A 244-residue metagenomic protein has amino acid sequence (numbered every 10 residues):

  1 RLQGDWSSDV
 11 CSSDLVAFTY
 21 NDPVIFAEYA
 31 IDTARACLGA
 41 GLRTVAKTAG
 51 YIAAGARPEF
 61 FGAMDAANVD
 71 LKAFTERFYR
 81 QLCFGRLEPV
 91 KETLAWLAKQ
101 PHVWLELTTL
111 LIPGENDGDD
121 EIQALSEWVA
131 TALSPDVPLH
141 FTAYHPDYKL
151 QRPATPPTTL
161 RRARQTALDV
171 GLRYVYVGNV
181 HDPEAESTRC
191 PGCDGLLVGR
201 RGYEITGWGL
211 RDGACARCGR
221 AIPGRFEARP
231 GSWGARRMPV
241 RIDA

Functional and structural regions predicted by a protein language model:
R1-C11: Single conserved hydrophobic/aromatic residue that forms the stacking wall/gate of nucleotide- or nucleobase-binding
S8, Y20-A66, L71-F78, G85-R86 (+1 more regions): Canonical radical SAM enzyme core domain
S13, G41, P101-H102, G171: Glycine-centered short loops/turns at secondary-structure junctions
V16, T44-A46, A67-V69, L105-L107 (+2 more regions): Hydrophobic faces of well-ordered beta-strands that scaffold small-molecule active sites in alpha/beta enzyme cores
L38, A98-K99, L168: Anion (oxyanion) recognition and catalysis
T75-Q81, D147-Q151: A short acidic, helix-capping loop that chelates divalent metal ions and anchors anionic groups
C83-K99: Glycine-rich S-adenosyl-L-methionine
G114-A244: Auxiliary Fe-S-binding modules of radical SAM enzymes
